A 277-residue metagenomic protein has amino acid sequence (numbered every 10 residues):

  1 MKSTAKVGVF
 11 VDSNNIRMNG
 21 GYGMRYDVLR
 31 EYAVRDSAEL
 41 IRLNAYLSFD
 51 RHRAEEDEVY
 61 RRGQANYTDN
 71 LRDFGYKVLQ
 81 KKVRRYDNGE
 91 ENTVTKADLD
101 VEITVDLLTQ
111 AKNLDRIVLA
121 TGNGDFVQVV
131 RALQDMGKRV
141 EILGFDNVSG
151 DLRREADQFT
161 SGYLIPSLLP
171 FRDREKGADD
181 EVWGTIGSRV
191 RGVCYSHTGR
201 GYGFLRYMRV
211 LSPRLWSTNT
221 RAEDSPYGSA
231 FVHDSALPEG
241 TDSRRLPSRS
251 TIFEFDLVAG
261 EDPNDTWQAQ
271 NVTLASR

Functional and structural regions predicted by a protein language model:
M1-L99, R139, D146-N147, P247 (+2 more regions): Domain-level signal for Mg2+-assisted phosphodiester chemistry and nucleotide/NA-binding surfaces in nucleic-acid
R62-G187: Nuclease catalytic cores that cleave nucleic-acid phosphodiester bonds, predominantly acidic two-metal-ion
G184-R200: Structural detector for short beta-strands of small beta-barrel domains
G199-T220: Short aromatic-glycine-enriched beta-strand elements
G201-R206, A230, S250-F253, A269: Conserved RNP beta-strands of RNA recognition motif
W216-D234: Short, basic/aromatic beta-hairpin or loop at an interaction surface
L237-E254: Short nucleic-acid-contacting surface segments enriched for D/E, G, S/T with interspersed K/R
V258-R277: OB-fold/S1-family single-stranded nucleic acid-binding modules
